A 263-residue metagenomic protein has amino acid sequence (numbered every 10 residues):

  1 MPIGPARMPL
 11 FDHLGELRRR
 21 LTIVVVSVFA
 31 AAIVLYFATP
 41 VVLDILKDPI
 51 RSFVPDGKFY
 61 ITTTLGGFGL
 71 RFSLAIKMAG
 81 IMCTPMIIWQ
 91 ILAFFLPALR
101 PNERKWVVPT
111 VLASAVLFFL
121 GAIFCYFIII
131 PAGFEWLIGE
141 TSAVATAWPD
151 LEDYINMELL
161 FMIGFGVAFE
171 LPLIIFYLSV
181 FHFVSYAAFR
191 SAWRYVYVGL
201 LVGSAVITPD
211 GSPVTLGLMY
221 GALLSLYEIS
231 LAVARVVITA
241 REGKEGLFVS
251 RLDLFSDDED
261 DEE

Functional and structural regions predicted by a protein language model:
M1-E263: Membrane topogenic/interface segments and analogous intrinsically disordered interaction regions
